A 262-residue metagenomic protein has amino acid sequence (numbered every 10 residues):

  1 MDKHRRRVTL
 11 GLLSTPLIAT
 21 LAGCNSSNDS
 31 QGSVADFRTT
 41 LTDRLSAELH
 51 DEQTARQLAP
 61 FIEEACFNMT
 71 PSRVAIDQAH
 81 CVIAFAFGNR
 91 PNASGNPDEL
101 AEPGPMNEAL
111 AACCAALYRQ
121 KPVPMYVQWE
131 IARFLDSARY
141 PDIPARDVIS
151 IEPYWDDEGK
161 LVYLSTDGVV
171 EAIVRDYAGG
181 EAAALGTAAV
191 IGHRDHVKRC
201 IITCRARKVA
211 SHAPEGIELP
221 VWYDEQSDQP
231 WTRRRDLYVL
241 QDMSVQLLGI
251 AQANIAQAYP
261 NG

Functional and structural regions predicted by a protein language model:
D2-K3: Positively charged n-region of N-terminal signal peptides that target proteins for export
R7-S27: N-terminal export signals
N25, S30-T40, R44-R234: A structural signal for short, hydrophobic/glycine-enriched beta-strand patches
W222-G262: C-terminal capping/extension of enzyme domains
